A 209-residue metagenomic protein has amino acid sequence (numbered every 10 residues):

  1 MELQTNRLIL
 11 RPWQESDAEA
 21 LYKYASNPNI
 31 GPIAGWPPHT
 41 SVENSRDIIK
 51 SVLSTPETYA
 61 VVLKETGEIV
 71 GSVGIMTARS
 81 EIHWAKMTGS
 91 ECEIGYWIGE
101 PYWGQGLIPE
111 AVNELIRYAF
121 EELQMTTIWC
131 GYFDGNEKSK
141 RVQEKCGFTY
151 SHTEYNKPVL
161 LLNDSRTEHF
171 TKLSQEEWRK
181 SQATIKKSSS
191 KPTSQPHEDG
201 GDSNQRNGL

Functional and structural regions predicted by a protein language model:
M1-N29, V62-L209: Acyl-donor (CoA/ACP) binding surface of acyl/acetyltransferases
N29-K50: Conserved GNAT-fold acetyl-CoA-binding loop/helix
I49-A60: A short helix-loop-beta-strand connector motif used in the catalytic cores of GNAT acetyltransferases and, in some
